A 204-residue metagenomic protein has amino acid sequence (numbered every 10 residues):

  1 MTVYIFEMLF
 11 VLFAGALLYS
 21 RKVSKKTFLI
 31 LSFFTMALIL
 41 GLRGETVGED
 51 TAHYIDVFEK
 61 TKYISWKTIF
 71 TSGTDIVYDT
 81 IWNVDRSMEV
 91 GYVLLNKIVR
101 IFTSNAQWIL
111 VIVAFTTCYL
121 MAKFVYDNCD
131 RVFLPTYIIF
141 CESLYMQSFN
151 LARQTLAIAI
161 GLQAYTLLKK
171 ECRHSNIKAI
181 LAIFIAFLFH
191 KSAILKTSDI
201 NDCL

Functional and structural regions predicted by a protein language model:
M1-M36: Start-transfer (signal-anchor) and selected internal transmembrane alpha helices of multi-pass inner/ER membrane
V23-L31, A122-E142: Transmembrane-helix signature of polytopic, membrane-embedded enzymes that assemble or transfer cell-envelope glycans
K26, G41-I55: Helix-to-loop transition at the C-terminal end of transmembrane segments
A52, D56-Y63, I69-S104: Short hydrophobic/aromatic helix or loop-helix immediately within or flanking a transmembrane segment in polytopic
N96-V99, I109-L120, Q154, I160: Transmembrane alpha-helices of multi-pass, membrane-embedded glycan-processing enzymes that use lipid-linked
F133-L151, T155-L162, F189-S192: Membrane-embedded helix bundles of polyisoprenyl
L144, L167, K178-N201: Membrane-interface alpha helices of multi-pass inner-membrane proteins
G161-I177: Membrane-interface transmembrane helices that cradle and orient dolichyl/undecaprenyl
